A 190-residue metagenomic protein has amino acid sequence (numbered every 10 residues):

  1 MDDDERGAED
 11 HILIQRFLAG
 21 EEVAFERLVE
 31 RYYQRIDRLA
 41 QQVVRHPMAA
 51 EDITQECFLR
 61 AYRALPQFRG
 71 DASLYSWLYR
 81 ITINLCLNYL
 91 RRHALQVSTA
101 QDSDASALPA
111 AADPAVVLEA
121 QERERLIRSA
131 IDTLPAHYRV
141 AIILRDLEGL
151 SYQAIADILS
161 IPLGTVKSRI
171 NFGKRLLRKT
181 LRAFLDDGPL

Functional and structural regions predicted by a protein language model:
D2-D10, L95-R123, S151: Internal acidic/polar
D2-D4, L18-R27, D37-E56, L163 (+1 more regions): Short, charged helix-capping/linker segments at alpha-helix termini
L18-A19, R45, F58-S73, R92-H93: Sigma70-family region 2
R31-Q34, Q42-R45, I143-Q153: Short helix-capping/turn signature of helix-turn-helix
D52-L59, A72-N84: Structural recognition of an alpha-helix C-terminal capping motif at a helix-to-coil junction
P66-G70, R80-A100, A120, F172: Arg/Lys-rich amphipathic alpha helix in sigma70-family domain 2
R69, R91-A94, R139, K174-L190: Short, Lys/Arg-enriched C-terminal cap helix and immediately downstream tail that follows
R128-T165, K179: Helix-turn-helix DNA-binding module
